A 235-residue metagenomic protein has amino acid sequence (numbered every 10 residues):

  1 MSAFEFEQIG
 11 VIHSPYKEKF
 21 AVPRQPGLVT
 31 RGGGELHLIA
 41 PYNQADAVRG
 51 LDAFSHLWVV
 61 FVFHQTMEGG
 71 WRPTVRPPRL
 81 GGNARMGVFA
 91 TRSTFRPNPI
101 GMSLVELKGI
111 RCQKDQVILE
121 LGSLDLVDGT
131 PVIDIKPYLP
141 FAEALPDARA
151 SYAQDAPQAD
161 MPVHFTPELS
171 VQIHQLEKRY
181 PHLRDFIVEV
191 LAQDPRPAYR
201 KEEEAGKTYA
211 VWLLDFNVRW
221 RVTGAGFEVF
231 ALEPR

Functional and structural regions predicted by a protein language model:
M1-A45, L51-A53, P140-V190: Arg/Lys-rich, positively charged N-terminal/basic patches that mediate binding to nucleic acids
S2-Q8, F95-V105, L214: Short coil-to-beta-strand transition motifs
K17, I110-Q116, A225: Short, conserved beta-turn/loop elements at beta-strand boundaries and strand-helix junctions
R49-G101, L191-Q193, Y199-A205: Active-site-adjacent substructure of cysteine-protease-like catalytic cores
L119-A153: Flexible glycine-rich active-site/ligand-binding loops centered on an Asp-His dyad
E203-G224: Basic/aromatic recognition patch in beta-strand/loop cores that engages polyanionic ligands
V222-R235: Enriched for short, Lys/Arg-rich terminal
